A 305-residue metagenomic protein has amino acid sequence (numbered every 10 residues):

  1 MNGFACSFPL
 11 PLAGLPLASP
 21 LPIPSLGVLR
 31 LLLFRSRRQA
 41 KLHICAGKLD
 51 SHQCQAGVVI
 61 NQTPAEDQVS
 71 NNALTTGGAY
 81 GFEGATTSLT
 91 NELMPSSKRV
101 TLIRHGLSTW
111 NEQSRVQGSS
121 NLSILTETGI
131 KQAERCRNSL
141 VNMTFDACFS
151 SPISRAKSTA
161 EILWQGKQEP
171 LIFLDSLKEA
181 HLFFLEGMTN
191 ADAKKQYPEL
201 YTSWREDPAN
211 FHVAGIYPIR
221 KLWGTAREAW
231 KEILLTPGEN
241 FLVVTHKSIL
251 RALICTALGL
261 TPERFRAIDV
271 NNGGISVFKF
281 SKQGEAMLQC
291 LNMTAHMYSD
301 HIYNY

Functional and structural regions predicted by a protein language model:
N2, S19-R37, K157, Q168 (+1 more regions): Active-site-adjacent alpha-helix immediately C-terminal to a catalytic or transition-state-stabilizing loop
G3-S97, E134-T202, S276: Phosphate-coordination/substrate-recognition cap region in phosphate-metabolizing enzymes
S88-T90, P262-R266, I302-Y305: Short, P/G- and charge-enriched loop/turn segments at secondary-structure junctions
S97-G106: Short, hydrophobic/glycine-enriched beta-strand segments
G106, S151-I153, S176, V244-S248 (+1 more regions): Short, well-ordered beta-to-alpha junction loops that form the rim of enzyme active sites and present histidine/acidic
L107-L163, H212-R227: Loop-to-helix element that buttresses phosphate recognition and phosphoryl-transfer chemistry
W110, S120-I124, L163-E228, M287: Phosphate-handling substructures
A286-Y305: Acidic, His/Gly-rich catalytic cores of divalent-metal-dependent hydrolytic chemistry
